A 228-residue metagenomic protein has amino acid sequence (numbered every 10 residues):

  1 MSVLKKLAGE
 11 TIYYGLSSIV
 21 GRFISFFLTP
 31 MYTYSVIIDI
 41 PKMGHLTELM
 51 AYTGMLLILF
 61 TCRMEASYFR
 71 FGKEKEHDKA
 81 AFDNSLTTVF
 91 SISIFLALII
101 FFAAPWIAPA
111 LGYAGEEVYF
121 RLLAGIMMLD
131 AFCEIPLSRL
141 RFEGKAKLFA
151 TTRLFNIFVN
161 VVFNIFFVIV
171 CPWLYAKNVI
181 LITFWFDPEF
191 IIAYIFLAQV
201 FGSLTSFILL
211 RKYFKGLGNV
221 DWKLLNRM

Functional and structural regions predicted by a protein language model:
M1-L7, Y175-Y194, F207-M228: Interhelical loop/hinge segments that connect adjacent transmembrane helices in multipass membrane
V3-E65, S93-A104, I126, V161 (+1 more regions): Signature of the first transmembrane helix
L4-K5, T33-M43, L56-T88, I135 (+1 more regions): Transmembrane-helix boundary and interhelical linker motifs in polytopic inner-membrane proteins
T11-G21, K79-D83, F120-L129, L140-V168 (+1 more regions): Alpha-helical transmembrane segments of multi-pass membrane transporters/permeases
Y34-S35, F95-A114, C171-T183: Short membrane-interface helical motifs at transmembrane helix boundaries in multi-pass membrane transporters
S35-G44, E143-T151, F158-F207: Membrane-interface helix-loop junctions in multi-pass transport and translocation proteins
M55-L59, I94, L98, G112-P136 (+1 more regions): Alpha-helical transmembrane segments of multi-pass membrane proteins
